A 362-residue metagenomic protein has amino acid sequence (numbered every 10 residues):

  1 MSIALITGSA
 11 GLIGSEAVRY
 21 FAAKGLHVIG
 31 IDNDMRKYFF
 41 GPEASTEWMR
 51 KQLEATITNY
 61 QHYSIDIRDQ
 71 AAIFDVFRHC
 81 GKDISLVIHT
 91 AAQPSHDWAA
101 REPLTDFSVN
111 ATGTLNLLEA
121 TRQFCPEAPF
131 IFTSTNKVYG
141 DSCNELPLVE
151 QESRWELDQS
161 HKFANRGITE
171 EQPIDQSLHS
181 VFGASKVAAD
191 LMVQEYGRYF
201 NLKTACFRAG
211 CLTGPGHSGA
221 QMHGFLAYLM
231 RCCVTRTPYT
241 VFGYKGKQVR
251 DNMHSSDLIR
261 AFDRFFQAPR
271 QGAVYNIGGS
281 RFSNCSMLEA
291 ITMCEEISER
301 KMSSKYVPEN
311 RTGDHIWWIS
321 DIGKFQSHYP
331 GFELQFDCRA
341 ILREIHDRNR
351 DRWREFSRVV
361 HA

Functional and structural regions predicted by a protein language model:
M1-G210: N-terminal Rossmann-like NAD(P)+-binding domain of SDR-like oxidoreductases, especially those catalyzing
S2, F336-A362: Amphipathic terminal alpha-helices
R50-T58, R154-Q172, L229-F242, A268 (+1 more regions): A short C-terminal helix-loop "cap" of Rossmann-like NAD(P)-dependent dehydrogenase/epimerase domains
A99-A100, N165-S180, T204-S218, Y228-M253 (+1 more regions): A conserved pocket-lining segment of Rossmann-fold NAD(P)-dependent short-chain dehydrogenase/reductase
V187, F200-K203, T213-Y228, T237 (+6 more regions): Glycine/proline-rich active-site loop of Rossmann-fold NAD(P)-dependent oxidoreductases
Y244, V274-Y275, L288-I291, E299-W317 (+1 more regions): C-terminal "lid/loop" region of Rossmann-like NAD(P)-dependent oxidoreductases
S255, V274, N310-E333: Conserved C-terminal active-site "lid" loop/helix of NAD(P)H-dependent oxidoreductases that clamps the redox cofactor
L258, F262, I277, M287-A290 (+2 more regions): Non-catalytic, hydrophobic alpha-helical segments
